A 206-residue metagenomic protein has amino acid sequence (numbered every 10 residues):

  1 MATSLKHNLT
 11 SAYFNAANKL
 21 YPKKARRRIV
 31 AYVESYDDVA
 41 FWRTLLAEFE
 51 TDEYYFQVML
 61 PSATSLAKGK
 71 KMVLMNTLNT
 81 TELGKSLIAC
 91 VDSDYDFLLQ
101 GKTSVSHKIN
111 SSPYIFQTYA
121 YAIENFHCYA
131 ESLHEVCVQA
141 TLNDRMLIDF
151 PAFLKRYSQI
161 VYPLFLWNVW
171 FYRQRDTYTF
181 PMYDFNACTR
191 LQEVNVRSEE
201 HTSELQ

Functional and structural regions predicted by a protein language model:
M1-S203: Acidic, divalent-metal-binding catalytic cores of TOPRIM and closely related two-metal-ion phosphodiester/pyrophosphate
